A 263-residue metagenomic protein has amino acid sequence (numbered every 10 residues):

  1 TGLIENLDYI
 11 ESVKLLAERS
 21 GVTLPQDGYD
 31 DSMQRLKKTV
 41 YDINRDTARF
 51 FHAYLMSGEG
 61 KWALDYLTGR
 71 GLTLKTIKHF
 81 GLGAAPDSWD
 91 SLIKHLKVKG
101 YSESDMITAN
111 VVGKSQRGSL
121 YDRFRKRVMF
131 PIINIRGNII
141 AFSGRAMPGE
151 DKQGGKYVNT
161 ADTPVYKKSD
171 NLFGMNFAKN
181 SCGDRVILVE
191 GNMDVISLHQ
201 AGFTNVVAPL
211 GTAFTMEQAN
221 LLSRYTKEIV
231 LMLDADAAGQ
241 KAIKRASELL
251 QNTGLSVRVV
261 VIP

Functional and structural regions predicted by a protein language model:
T1, V186-L188, K227-A238, V260-I262: Acidic beta-strand-to-loop metal/phosphate-binding motif
T1-T108, R127: Non-catalytic accessory segments of DNA primases and related replication-initiation nucleases
G2-E5, L82-A85, G191, G211-T212 (+1 more regions): Short beta->alpha junction loops/turns
L3-N6, E18, V22, T204 (+3 more regions): Short, well-ordered loop/turn and helix-capping segments at boundaries between secondary-structure elements and domains
L16, S143, G191, L210 (+2 more regions): Glycine-rich, histidine-containing beta strand-loop boundary motifs that form or position
S32-T39, I43-D46, D65, P86-Y225 (+2 more regions): Phosphate-handling DNA/RNA-contact segment within nucleic-acid enzymes
N192-M193, F203, G254, V260-I262: Alpha-helical interaction elements
A235-Q251, V257, V261: Phosphate/diphosphate-binding loops
